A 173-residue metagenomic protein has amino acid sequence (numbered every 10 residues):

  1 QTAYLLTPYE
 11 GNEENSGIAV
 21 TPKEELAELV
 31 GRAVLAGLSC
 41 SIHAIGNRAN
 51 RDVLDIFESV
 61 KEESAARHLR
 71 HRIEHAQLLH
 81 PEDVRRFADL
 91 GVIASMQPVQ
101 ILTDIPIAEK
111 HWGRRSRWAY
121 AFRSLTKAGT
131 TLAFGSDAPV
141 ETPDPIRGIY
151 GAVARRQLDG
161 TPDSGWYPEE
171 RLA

Functional and structural regions predicted by a protein language model:
Q1-S39, V84: Active-site-adjacent helix-turn-beta-strand microarchitecture at beta-sheet edges that either contains or buttresses
V30-S41, R48-H71, H75-A76, P81-R85 (+1 more regions): His/Asp/Glu-enriched, well-ordered alpha-helical/loop segment that forms or immediately abuts the divalent-metal
